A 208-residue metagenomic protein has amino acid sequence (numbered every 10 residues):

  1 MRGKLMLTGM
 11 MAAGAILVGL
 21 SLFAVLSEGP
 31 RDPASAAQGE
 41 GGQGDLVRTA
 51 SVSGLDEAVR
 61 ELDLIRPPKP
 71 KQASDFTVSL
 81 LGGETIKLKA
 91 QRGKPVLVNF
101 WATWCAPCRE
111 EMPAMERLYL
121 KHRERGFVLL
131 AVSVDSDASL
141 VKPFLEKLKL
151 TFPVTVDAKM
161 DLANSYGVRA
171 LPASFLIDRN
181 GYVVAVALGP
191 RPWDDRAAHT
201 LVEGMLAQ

Functional and structural regions predicted by a protein language model:
M1-K71, Q208: N-terminal targeting signals for export/organelle localization
R66-P70, D75-V96, Y119-H122: A short beta-strand-turn-helix
F76, I86, Q91, F100-W101 (+3 more regions): Conserved hydrophobic/aromatic "anchor" residues that stabilize well-ordered secondary structure elements
R92, F100-R117: Conserved redox-active cysteine motifs that mediate thiol-disulfide chemistry, especially di-cysteine Cys-X(1-2)-Cys
L97-N99, L129-A131, L176: Hydrophobic beta-strand core positions in alpha/beta domains
R109-L148, A158-S165: Structural microenvironment flanking redox-active thiols in thiol-disulfide oxidoreductases
P143-T151, V156-A207: Thiol/disulfide oxidoreductase modules built on the thioredoxin-like
